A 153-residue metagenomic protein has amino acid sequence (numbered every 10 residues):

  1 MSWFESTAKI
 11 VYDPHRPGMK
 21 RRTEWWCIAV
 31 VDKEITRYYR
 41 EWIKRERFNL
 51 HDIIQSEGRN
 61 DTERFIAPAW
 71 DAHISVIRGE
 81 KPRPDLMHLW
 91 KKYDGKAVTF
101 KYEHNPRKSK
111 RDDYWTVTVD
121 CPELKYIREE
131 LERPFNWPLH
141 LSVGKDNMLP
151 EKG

Functional and structural regions predicted by a protein language model:
M1-G153: Histidine-dependent nucleotide/RNA phosphoesterase domain, centered on the 2H-phosphoesterase fold with its duplicated
